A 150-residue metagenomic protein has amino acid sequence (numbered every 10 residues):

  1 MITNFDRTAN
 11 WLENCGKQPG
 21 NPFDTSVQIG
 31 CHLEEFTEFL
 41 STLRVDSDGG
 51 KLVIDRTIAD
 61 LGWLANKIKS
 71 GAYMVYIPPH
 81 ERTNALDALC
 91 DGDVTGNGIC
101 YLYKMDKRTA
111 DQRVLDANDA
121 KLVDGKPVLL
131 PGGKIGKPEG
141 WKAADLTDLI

Functional and structural regions predicted by a protein language model:
M1-L89, D93-I150: Flexible "arm" and connector segments at domain edges
